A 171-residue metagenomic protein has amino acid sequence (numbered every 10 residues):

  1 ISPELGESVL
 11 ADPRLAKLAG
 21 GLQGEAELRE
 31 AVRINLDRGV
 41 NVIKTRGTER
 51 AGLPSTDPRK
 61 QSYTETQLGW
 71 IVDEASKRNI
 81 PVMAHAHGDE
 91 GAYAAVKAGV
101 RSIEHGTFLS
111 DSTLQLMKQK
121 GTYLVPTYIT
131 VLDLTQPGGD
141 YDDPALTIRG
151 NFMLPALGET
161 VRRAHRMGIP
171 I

Functional and structural regions predicted by a protein language model:
I1, R14-G21, L36, S76: Intrinsic structural disorder
I1-A16, L68-G69, P137-Y141: N-terminal small/glycine-rich loop or linker at the start of catalytic domains across soluble metabolic enzymes
I1-P3, E30, T122: Residues on a specific face of well-ordered alpha-helices
V9-E30, P81-M83: Active-site mouth loops of central-metabolism enzymes
E27-A31, A156-E159: Well-ordered alpha-helical segments embedded in enzymatic catalytic cores
N35-I43: Catalytic domains of carbohydrate-active enzymes, especially glycoside hydrolases
T45-P170: Active-site core of metal-dependent hydrolases
